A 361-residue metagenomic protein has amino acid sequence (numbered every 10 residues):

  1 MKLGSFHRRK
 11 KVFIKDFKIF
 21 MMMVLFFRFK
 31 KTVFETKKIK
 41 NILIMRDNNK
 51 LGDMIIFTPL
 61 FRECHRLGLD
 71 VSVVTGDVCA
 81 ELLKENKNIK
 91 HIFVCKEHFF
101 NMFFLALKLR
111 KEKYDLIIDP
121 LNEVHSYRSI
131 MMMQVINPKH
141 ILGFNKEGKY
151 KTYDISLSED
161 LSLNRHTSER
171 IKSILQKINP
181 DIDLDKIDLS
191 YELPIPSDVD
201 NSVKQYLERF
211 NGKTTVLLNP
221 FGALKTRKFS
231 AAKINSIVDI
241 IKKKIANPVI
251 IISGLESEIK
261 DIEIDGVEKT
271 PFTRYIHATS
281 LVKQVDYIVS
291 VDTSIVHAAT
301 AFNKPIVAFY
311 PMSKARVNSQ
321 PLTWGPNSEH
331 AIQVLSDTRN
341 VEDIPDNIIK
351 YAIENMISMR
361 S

Functional and structural regions predicted by a protein language model:
M1-S361: Catalytic machinery of carbohydrate-active enzymes, primarily nucleotide-sugar-dependent glycosyltransferases
